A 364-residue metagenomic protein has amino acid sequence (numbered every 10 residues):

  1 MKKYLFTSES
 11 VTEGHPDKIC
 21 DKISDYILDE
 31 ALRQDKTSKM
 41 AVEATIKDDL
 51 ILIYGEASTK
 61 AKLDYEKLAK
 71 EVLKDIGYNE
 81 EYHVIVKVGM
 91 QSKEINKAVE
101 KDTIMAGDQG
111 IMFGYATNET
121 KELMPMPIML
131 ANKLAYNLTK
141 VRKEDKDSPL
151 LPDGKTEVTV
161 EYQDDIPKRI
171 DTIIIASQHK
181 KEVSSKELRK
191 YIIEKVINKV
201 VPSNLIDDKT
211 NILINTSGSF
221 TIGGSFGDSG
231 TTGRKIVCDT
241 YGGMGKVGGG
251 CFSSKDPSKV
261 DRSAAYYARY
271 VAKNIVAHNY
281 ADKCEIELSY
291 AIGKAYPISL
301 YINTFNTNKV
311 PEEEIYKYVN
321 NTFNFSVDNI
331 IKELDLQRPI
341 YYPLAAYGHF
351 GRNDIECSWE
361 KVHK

Functional and structural regions predicted by a protein language model:
M1-A41, V141: N-terminal, positively charged regions that mediate nucleic acid binding
F6-E13, L50-S58, M112, A116 (+4 more regions): Short glycine-rich or small-residue beta-strand-to-loop segments that form or flank ligand, phosphate, metal/Fe-S
T7-V11, K67-K74, Y78-I222, A346 (+1 more regions): Glycine-rich, mobile lid/loop segments that gate access to catalytic sites or pores
E13-L32, T120-Y136, P257-N279: Alpha-helical support elements that line or immediately flank enzyme active sites and cofactor-binding pockets
S38-V42, G154-V160, T210-I214, A281-A291: A short glycine-rich, hydrophobically flanked beta-strand micro-motif that places a catalytic Asp/Glu for divalent metal
A41-T59, I292-Y296: Short, charge-patterned binding micro-sites
K47-D48, A281-K283, S289-K364: Internal helix-turn-beta structural module
V183-I275: Glycine-rich anion/phosphate-binding loop at the beta-strand->alpha-helix junction
